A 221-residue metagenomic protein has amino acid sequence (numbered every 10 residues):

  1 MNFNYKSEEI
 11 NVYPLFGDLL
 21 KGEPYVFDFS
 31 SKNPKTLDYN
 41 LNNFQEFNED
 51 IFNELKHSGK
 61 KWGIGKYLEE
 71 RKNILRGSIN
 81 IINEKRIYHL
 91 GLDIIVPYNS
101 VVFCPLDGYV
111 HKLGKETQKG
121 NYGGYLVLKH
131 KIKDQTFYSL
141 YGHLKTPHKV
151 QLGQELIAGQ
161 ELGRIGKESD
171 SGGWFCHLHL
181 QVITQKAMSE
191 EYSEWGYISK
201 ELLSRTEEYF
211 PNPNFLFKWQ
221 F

Functional and structural regions predicted by a protein language model:
M1-L75, I82-N83, I132-K133, E208-F221: Terminal presequence/propeptide segments associated with secretion/organelle targeting and zymogen/polyprotein
F3-S30, L152-Q160, R164-D170, C176-F221: Acidic, glycine-rich catalytic/binding loops that coordinate metals and/or anionic ligands
S31-N33, K66-L68, V96-Y98, K115-T117 (+4 more regions): Short, flexible loop/turn elements at secondary-structure junctions
I82-Q118: Short, glycine/small-residue-enriched coil/turn segments at secondary-structure junctions
H89, H130, H143, H177-H179: Histidine-centered active-site/metal-ligand motif
P97, F103, Q135-G159: Short histidine-centered loop motifs in beta-beta connectors
C104-K145: Zn2+-dependent peptidoglycan hydrolase active-site motif and core
N121, G173-W174: Short, solvent-exposed loop/turn segments at conserved positions within beta-propeller repeat blades
